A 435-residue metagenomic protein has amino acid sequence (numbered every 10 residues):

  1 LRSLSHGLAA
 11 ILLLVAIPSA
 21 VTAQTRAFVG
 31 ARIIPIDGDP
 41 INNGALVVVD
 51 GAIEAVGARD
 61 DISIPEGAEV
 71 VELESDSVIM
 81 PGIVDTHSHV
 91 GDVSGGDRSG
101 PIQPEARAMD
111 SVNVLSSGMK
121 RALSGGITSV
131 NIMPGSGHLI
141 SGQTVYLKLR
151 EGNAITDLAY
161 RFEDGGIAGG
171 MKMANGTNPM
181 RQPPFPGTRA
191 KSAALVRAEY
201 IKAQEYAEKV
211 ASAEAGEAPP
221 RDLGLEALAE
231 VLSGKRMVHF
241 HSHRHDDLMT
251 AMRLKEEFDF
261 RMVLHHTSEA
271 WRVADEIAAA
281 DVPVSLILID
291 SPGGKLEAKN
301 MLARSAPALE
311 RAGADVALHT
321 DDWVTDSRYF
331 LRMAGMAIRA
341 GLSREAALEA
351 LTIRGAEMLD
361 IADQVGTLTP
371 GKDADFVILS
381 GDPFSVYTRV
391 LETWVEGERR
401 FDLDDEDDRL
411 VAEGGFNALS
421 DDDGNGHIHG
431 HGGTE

Functional and structural regions predicted by a protein language model:
G7-S19: Bacterial N-terminal signal peptides
R26-F28, S63-M109, S124: Replace "His-x-His-based motif
A31, L46, G51, D76 (+9 more regions): Divalent metal-coordination and catalytic microenvironments
A31, T369-E413: C-terminal cap of metal-dependent C-N hydrolases
I33, D37-M80: Histidine-rich, glycine-flanked metal-binding segment
G95-D97, P101-A106, M237, A278 (+2 more regions): His/Asp/Glu-enriched, well-ordered alpha-helical/loop segment that forms or immediately abuts the divalent-metal
G96-V112, R150-N153, G170-K172, L232 (+1 more regions): Active-site gating loops and adjacent loop-to-helix segments of metal-dependent hydrolytic enzymes
L123-M262, R389, D423-H431: Polyanionic/metal-chelating signatures
